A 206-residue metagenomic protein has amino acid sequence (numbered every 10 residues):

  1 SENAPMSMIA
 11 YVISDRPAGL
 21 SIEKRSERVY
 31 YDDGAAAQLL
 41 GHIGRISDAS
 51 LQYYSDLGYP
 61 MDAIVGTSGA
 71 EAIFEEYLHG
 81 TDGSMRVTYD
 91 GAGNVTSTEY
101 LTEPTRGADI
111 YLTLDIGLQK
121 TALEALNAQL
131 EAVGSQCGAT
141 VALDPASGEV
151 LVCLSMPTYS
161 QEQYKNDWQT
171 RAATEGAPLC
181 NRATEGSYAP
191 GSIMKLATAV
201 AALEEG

Functional and structural regions predicted by a protein language model:
S1-G107: Small/polar-residue-rich segments within soluble enzyme cores
D33-G34, P145-S147: A short, glycine/Asx- and small/polar-enriched loop/turn that sits immediately N-terminal to a beta-strand
I43, V152-T158: Short beta->alpha transition motifs characteristic of CBS
S47, V150, Q161: Conserved protein kinase catalytic core
D90-G91, D144, S160, N181: Acidic/polar residues at beta-strand termini and the immediately following turn/coil
N94, G148-E149: Residue-level signal for well-ordered, solvent-exposed loop/turn and beta-edge residues enriched in charged/polar side
T102-A146, C153, K165-G206: Active-site loop and adjoining helix of the penicillin-binding protein/serine DD-peptidase-beta-lactamase fold
T158-K165: Glycine- (often His-adjacent) and acidic-residue-rich active-site loop that binds/positions the CoA thioester
